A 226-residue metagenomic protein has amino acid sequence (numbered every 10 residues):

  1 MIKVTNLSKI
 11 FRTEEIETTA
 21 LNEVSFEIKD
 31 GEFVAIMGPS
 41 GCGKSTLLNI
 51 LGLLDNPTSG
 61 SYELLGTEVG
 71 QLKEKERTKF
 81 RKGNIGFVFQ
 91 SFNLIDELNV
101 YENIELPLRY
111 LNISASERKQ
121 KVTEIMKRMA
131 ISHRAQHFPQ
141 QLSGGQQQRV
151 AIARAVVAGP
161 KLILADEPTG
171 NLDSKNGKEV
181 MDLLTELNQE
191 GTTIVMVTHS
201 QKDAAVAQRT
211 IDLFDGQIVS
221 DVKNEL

Functional and structural regions predicted by a protein language model:
I2-L213: ABC family nucleotide-binding domain
T210-V222: H-loop (His-switch) and adjacent beta-strand-loop-beta switch element of ABC-type ATPase nucleotide-binding domains
E225-L226: A short acidic/small-residue loop/turn micro-motif
